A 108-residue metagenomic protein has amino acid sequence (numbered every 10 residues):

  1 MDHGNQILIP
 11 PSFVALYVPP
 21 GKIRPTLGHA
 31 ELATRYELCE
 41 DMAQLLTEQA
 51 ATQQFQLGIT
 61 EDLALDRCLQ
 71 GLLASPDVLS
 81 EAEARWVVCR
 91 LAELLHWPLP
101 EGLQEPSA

Functional and structural regions predicted by a protein language model:
M1-G58, L63-A108: Charged, amphipathic alpha-helical regulatory modules used for macromolecular assembly or allosteric control
